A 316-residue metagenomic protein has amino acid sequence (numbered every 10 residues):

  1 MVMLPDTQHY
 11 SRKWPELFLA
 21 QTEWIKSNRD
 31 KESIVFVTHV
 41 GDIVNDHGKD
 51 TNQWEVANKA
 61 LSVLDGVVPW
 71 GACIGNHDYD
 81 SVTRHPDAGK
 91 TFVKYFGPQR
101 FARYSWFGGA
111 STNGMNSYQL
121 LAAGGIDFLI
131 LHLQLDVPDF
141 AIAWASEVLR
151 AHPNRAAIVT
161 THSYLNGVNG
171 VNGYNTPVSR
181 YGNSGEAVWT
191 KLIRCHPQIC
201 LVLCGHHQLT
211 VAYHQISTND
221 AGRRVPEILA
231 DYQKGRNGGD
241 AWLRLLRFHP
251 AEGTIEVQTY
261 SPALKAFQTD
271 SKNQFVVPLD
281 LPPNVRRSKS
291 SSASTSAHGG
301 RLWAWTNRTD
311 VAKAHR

Functional and structural regions predicted by a protein language model:
M1-N52: N-terminal active-site segment of His-dependent metallophosphoesterases
M1-P5, I34-V40, V44-N45, P69-I74 (+10 more regions): Structural recognition of the beta-strand scaffold that forms the well-ordered cores of secreted hydrolase catalytic
Y10-R12, N45-H47, I74-T83, G114-M115 (+5 more regions): Active-site environment of divalent metal-dependent phosphoester hydrolases
K13, K49-N52, T83-D87, N169-N183: Short, flexible/disordered intra-domain loops and linkers
G48-A143, R150, A212-A230, R244-L245 (+1 more regions): Extended active-site neighborhood of metal-dependent phosphoesterases/phosphodiesterases
A143, R150-C200: Active-site-proximal segments of metal-dependent phosphoesterases and phosphodiesterases across multiple
R180-A251: Conserved beta-sheet core of the metallophosphoesterase superfamily
R244-W305, A312-K313: A short C-terminal boundary segment appended to hydrolase-like catalytic domains
